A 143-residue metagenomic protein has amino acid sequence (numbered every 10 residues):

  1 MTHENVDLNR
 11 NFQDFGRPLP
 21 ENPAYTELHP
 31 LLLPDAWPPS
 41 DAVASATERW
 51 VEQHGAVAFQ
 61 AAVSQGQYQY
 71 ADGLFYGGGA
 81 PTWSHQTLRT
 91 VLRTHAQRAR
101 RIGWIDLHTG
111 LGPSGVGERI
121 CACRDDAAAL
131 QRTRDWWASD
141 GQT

Functional and structural regions predicted by a protein language model:
M1-T143: Structured catalytic-domain cores with a bias toward divalent-metal coordination
